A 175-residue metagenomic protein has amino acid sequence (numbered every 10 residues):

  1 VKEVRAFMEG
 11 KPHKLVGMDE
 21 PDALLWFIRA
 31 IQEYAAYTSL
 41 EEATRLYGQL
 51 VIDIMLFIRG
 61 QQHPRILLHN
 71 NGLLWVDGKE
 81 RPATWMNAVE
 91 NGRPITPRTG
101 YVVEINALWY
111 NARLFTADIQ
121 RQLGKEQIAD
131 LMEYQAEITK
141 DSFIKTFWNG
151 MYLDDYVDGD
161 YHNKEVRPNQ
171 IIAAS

Functional and structural regions predicted by a protein language model:
V1-D22, L67-R98, G150-I172: Carbohydrate-binding/catalytic loop surfaces
V1-D77, V103-N106, Y110: Aromatic-rich carbohydrate-recognition surfaces in CAZymes
L15, S39-L46, P97, E104 (+2 more regions): A structural signal for alpha-helical segments
Y34-A35, R93, A117-D118: Amphipathic alpha-helical interaction segments
T38, T44, T84, T96-T99 (+3 more regions): Residue-identity detector for threonine
R59-L73, Y110-S175: Catalytic cores of carbohydrate-active enzymes
